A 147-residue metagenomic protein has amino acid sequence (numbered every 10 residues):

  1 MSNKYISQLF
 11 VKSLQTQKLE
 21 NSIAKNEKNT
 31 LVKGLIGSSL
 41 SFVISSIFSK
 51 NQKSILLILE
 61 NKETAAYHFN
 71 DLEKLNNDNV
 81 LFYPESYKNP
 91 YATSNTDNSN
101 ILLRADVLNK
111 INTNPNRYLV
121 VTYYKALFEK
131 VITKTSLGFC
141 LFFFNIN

Functional and structural regions predicted by a protein language model:
M1-N147: ASCE RecA-like P-loop NTPase motor cores that couple ATP hydrolysis to mechanical translocation on nucleic acids
